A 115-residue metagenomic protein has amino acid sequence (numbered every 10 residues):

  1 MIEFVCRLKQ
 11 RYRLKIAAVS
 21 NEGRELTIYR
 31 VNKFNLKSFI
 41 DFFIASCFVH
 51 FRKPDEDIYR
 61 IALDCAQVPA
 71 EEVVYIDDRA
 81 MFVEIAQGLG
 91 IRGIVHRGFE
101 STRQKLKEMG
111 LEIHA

Functional and structural regions predicted by a protein language model:
M1-A17, I28, E56, E100: Short, acidic loop-to-helix structural element flanking the phosphoryl-transfer center in phosphate-processing enzymes
V19-N21: Anionic, Ser/Thr-rich low-complexity intrinsically disordered regions
G23-R24, I28-A115: Asp-based, Mg2+/Mn2+-dependent phosphohydrolase catalytic module
